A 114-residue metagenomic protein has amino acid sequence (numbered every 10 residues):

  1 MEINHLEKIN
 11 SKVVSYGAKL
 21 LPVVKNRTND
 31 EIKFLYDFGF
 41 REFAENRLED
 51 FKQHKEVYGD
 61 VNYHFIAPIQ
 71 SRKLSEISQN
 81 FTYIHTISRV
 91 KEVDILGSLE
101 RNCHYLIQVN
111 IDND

Functional and structural regions predicted by a protein language model:
M1-D114: Conserved alpha/beta-domain cores
